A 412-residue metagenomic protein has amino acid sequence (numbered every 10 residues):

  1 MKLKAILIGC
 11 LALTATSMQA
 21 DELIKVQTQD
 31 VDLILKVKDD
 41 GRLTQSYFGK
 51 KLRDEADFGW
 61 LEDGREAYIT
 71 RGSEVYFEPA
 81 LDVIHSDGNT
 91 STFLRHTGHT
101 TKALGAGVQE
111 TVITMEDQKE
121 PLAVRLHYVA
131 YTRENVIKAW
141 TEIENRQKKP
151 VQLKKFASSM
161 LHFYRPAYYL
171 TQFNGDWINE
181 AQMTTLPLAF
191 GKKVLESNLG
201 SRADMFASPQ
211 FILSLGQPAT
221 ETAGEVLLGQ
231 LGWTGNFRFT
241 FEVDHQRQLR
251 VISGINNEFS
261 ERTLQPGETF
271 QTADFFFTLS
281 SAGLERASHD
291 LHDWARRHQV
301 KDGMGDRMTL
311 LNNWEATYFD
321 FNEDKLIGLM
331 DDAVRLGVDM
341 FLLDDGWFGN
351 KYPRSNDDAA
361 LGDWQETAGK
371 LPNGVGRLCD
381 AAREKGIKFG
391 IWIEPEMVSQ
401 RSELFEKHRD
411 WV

Functional and structural regions predicted by a protein language model:
M1-L7: Bacterial N-terminal signal peptides that target proteins for export
K2, Q152, Q271, L336-G337 (+1 more regions): Short loop/turn motifs at secondary-structure junctions
L11-Q19: Hydrophobic h-region of N-terminal signal peptides that target proteins for export in Gram-negative bacteria
A20-L23, H245-Q265: Short acidic, Pro/Gly- and aromatic-enriched capping/linker segments at domain boundaries
D21-L35, R42-E242, E258: Polysaccharide-binding surfaces and accessory modules of carbohydrate-active proteins
T90-R95, R262-S281: Short Pro-Gly-centered flexible turn/kink motifs
Y131, F277-M308, E315: Terminal connector regions
D302-V412: Aromatic-lined carbohydrate-binding/catalytic grooves of carbohydrate-active enzymes
